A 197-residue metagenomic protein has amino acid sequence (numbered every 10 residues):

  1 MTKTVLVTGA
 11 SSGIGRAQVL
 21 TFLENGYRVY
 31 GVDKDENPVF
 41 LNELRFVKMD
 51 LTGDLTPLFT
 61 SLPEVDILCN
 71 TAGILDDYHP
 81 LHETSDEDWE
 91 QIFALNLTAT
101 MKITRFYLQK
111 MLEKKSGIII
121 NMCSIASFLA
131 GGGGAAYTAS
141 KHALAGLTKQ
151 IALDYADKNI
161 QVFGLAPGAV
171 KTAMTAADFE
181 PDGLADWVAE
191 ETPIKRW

Functional and structural regions predicted by a protein language model:
S11, V19: N-terminal Rossmann NAD(P)H-binding glycine-rich loop of SDR-like oxidoreductase domains
A72-D77: Conserved NAD(P)H cofactor-binding loop of Rossmann-fold oxidoreductase domains
H79-L81, D88-F93, L184-V188: Substrate-binding pocket helix/loop in short-chain dehydrogenase/reductase
T104, S140, T148: Active-site helix of classical SDR
Q109, L153-D154: Alpha-helical segment proximal to the catalytic Tyr-Lys
S124: Residue(s) in the substrate-gating loop at a strand-loop-helix junction that position the organic substrate next
P167-A177: Short, flexible catalytic-loop segment of classical short-chain dehydrogenase/reductase
